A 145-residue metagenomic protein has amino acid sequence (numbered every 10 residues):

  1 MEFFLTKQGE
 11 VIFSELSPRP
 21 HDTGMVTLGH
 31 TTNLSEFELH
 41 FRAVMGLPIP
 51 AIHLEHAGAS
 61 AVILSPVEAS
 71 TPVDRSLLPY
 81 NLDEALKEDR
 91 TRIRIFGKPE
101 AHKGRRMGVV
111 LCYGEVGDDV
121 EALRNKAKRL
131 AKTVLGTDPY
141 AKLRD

Functional and structural regions predicted by a protein language model:
M1, K7-Q8, S17-D74: Active-site "cap" helix and flanking loop/linker of ATP-utilizing ligase/carboxylase catalytic domains
T6-G9, G114-V116: Short acidic-glycine loop/turn motifs at beta-strand connectors
G9-V11, E88: Coil-to-beta-strand transition motifs
E55-A57, I63-A101: Glycine-rich active-site loop/lid that clamps phosphate-bearing ligands
R94-D145: Generic C-terminus detector
